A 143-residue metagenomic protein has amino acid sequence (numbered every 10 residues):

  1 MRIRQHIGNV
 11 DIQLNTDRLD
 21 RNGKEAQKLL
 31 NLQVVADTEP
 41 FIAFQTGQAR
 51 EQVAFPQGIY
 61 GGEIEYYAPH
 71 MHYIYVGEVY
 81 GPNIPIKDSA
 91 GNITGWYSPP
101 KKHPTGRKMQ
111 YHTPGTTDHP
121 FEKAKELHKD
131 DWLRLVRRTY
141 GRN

Functional and structural regions predicted by a protein language model:
M1-R18: N-terminal, Lys/Arg- and Ser/Thr-rich interaction peptides
R2-Q5, R21, E25, E39-N143: Charged, low-complexity interaction tracts
Q13-L29: A short N-terminal beta->alpha junction/helix N-cap motif
A26-V34, T38: Amphipathic, non-membrane alpha-helical segments that mediate helix-helix packing for oligomeric assemblies
